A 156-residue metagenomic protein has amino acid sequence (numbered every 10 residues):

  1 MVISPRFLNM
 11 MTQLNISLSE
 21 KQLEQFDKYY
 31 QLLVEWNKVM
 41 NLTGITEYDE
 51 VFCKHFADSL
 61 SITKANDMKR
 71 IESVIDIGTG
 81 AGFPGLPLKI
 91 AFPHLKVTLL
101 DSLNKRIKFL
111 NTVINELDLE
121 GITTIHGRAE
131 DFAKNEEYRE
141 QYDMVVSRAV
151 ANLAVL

Functional and structural regions predicted by a protein language model:
V2-I71, I75, K108, T112-I122: Class I SAM-dependent transferase core
S17, N41-G44, E50-V51, G82 (+3 more regions): Residue-level preference for alpha-helix termini and adjacent loops
G78: Conserved glycine-centered beta->alpha loop in an early N-terminal alpha/beta scaffold
A81-H94: Conserved SAM-binding loop of SAM-dependent methyltransferases across substrates and taxa, primarily the Class I
H94-T98, S102-L156: S-adenosylmethionine
